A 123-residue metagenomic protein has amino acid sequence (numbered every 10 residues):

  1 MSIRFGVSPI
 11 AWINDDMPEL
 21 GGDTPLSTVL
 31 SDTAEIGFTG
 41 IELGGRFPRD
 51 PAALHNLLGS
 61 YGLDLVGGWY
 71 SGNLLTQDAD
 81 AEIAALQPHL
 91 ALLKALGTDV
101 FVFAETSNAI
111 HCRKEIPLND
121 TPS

Functional and structural regions predicted by a protein language model:
M1-V100, P122: N-terminal pre-domain/capping segments
A104-A109: Short glycine-enriched loops at secondary-structure junctions
H111-R113: Short, helix-capping/interhelical loops that line the mouth of catalytic, cofactor-, or ligand-binding pockets
E115-S123: Glycine-rich tight-turn/loop motif centered on a GG-T
